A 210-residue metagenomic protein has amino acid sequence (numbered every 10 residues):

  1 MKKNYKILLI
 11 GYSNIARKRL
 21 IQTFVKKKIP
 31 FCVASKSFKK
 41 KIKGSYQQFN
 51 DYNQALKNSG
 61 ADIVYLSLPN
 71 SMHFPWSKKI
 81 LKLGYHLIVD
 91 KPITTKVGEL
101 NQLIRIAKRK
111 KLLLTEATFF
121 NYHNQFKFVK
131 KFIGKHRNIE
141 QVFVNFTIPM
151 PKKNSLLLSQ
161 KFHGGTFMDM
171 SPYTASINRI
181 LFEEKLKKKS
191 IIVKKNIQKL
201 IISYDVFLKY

Functional and structural regions predicted by a protein language model:
M1, D169, A175-Y210: Contiguous beta-strand/loop segments that form the cofactor/metal-binding neighborhood of enzyme cores
M1-G44: N-terminal Rossmann-like dinucleotide-binding module
P30, H86, L113: Residue-level detector of anion-binding/catalytic polar loops
F31-C32, D62-I63, Q141: Short, Asp-centered acidic motifs that coordinate Mg2+ and/or phosphate in catalytic or ligand-binding sites
Y46-I88, P92-I106: Beta-loop-alpha module in the N-terminal Rossmann-like domain of NAD(P)-dependent dehydrogenases, especially those
N101-F119, R137-V144: Rossmann-fold dehydrogenase core element
F120-K187: Predominantly a Rossmann-like dinucleotide-binding segment in NAD(P)-dependent oxidoreductases
